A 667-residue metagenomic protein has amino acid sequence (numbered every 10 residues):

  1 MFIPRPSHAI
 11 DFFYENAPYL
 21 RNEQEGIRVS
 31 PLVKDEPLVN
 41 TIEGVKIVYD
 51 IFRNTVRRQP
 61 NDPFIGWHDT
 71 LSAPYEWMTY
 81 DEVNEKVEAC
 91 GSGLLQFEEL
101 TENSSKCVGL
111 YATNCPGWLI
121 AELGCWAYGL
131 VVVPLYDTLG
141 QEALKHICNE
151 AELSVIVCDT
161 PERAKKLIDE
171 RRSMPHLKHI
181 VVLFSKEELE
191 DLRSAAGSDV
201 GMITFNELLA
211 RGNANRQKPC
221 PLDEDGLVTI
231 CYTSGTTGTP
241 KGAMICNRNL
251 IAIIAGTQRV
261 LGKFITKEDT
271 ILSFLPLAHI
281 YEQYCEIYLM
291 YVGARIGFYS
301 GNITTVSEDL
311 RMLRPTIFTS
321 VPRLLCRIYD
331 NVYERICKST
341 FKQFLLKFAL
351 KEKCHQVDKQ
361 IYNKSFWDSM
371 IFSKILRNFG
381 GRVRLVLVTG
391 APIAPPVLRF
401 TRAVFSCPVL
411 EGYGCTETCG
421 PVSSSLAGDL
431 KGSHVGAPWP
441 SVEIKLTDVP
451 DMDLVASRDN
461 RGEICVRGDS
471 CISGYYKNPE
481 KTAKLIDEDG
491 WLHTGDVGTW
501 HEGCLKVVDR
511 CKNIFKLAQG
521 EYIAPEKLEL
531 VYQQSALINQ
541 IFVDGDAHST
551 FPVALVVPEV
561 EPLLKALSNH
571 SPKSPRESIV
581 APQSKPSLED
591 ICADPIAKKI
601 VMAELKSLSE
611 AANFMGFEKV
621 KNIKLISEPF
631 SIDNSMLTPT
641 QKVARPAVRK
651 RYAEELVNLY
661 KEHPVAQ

Functional and structural regions predicted by a protein language model:
F2-L20, A127-A210, I600-M602: Structural core segment of the AMP-binding/adenylate-forming
P63, V182, M202-I203, A210-Y232 (+2 more regions): Conserved pre-ATP/AMP-binding loop-to-beta segment of ANL
S72-Y80, G91-L139: Conserved AMP-binding/adenylate-forming
W77-D81, V228-I254: Conserved AMP-binding A3 loop
N84, E88-A89, A210, A243-F264 (+1 more regions): Conserved structural elements of the adenylate-forming
L139-E170, I253-L272, E286, N302-I317: Conserved ATP-dependent adenylate/AMP-binding module captured primarily in the ANL superfamily
V200-I203, T316-T319, I328-L430, E443: Gly/Ser/Thr-rich phosphate-binding loop
M452-L517: Conserved ATP-binding/catalytic segment of the ANL
